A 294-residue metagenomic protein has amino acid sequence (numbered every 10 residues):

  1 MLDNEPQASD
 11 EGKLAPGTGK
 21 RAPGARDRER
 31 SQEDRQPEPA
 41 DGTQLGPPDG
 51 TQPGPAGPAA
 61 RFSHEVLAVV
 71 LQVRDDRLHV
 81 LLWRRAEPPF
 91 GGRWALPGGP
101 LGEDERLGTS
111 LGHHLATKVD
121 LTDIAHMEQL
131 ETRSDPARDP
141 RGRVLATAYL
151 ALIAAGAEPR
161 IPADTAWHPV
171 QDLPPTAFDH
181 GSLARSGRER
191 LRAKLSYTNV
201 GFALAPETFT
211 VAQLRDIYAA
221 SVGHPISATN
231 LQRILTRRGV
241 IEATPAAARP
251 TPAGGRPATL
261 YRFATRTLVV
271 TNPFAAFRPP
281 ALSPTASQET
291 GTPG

Functional and structural regions predicted by a protein language model:
L2-Q7, E11, D34, D49-L67: Acidic, metal-coordinating catalytic segment for phosphate/diphosphate chemistry, firing primarily on the Nudix
G57-W94: N-terminal strand-loop-strand
F62-V69, H79, G108-R160, R192-G201 (+1 more regions): Active-site segment of metal-dependent pyrophosphate-handling enzymes, primarily the Nudix hydrolase catalytic core
A68, A212, P225, N230-T244 (+1 more regions): Long, charge-rich, low-complexity alpha-helical segments
A148-A151, P159-S196, L204-A212, I217 (+2 more regions): NUDIX/MutT-family hydrolases
D216-P225: Short helix-coil junctions and helix-kink-helix linkers
P245-G294: Long, intrinsically disordered, low-complexity Ser/Thr/Pro-rich regulatory/activation regions of nuclear proteins
